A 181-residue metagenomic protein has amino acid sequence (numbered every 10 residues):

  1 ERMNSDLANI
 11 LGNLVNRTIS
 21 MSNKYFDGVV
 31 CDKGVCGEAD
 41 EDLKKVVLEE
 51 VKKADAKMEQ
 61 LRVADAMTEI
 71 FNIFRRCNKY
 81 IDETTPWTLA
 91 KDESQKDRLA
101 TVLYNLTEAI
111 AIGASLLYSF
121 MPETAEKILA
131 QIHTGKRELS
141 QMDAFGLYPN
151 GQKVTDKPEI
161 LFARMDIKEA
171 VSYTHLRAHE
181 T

Functional and structural regions predicted by a protein language model:
E1-C36, V46-P149, V154: Helix-rich, typically C-terminal accessory recognition domains appended to large enzymatic cores
E41-D42: Acidic, low-complexity proline/glycine-rich segments
F145-Y173: Long, highly charged low-complexity segments enriched in Glu/Asp and Lys/Arg with interspersed Ser/Thr
T174-T181: Conserved small/polar residues in nucleotide/adenosyl-binding loops
